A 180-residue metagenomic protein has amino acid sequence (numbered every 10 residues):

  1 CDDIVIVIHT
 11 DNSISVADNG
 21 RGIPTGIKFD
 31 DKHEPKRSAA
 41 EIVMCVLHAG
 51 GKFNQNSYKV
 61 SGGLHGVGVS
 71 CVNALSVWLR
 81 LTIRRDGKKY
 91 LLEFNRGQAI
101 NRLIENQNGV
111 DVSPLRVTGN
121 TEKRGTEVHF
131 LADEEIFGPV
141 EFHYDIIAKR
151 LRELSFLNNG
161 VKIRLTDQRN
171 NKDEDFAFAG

Functional and structural regions predicted by a protein language model:
C1-D3, T10-A39, F53-G180: GHKL-type ATPase core
V43: Acidic, two-metal ion nucleic-acid-processing modules in DNA metabolism proteins
V46-G51: A short secondary-structure junction motif
